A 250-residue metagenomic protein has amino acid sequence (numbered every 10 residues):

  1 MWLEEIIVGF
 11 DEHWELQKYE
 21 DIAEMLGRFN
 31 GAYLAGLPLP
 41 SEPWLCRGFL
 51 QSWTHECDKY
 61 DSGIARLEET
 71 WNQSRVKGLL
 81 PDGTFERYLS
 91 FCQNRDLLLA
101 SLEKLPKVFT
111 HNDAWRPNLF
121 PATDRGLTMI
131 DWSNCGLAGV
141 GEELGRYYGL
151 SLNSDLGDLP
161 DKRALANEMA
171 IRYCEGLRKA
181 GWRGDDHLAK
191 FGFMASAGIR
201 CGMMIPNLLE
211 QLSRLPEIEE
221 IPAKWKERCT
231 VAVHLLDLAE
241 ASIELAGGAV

Functional and structural regions predicted by a protein language model:
E5-H111, E217-K224, A239-S242, G248-A249: ATP-dependent phospho-/nucleotidyl transfer catalytic cores
I7-E12, I130, L150-L159: Glycine- and acidic
Y33-E42, L177-H187: Surface-exposed helix-capping loop/turn segments at secondary-structure junctions
C92-E142: Active-site acidic catalytic loop and adjacent metal/ATP-binding pocket of ATP-dependent phosphoryl transfer enzymes
G141-A180, G198-E217: Active-site activation/catalytic loop segments of kinase-like enzymes and analogous catalytic loops in related
W182-I199: All-alpha amphipathic helical-bundle segments outside canonical DNA-binding/catalytic cores that form hydrophobic
A195-V250: ATP/Mg2+ or Mg2+-diphosphate-binding catalytic cores that bind nucleotide phosphates or diphosphates via glycine-rich
